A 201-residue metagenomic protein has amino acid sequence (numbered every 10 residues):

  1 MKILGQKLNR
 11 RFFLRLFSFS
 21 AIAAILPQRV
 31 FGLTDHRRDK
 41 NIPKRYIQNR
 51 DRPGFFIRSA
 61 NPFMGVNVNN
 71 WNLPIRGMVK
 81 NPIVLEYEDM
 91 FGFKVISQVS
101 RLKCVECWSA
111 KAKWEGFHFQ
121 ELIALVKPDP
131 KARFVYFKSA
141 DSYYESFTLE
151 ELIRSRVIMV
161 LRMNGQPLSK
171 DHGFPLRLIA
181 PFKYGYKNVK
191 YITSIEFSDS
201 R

Functional and structural regions predicted by a protein language model:
M1-L8, F19: N-terminal secretory signal peptides
R10-R11, R177: Short, cationic motifs built from Arg/Lys/His that form the positively charged side of catalytic pockets
A21-A23, Y186: Short amphipathic alpha-helical segments with coiled-coil-like heptad repeat character
A24-G32: Short hydrophobic alpha-helical membrane-anchoring segments
F31-R201: Structured, non-membrane catalytic/scaffold regions adjacent to prosthetic-group chemistry
